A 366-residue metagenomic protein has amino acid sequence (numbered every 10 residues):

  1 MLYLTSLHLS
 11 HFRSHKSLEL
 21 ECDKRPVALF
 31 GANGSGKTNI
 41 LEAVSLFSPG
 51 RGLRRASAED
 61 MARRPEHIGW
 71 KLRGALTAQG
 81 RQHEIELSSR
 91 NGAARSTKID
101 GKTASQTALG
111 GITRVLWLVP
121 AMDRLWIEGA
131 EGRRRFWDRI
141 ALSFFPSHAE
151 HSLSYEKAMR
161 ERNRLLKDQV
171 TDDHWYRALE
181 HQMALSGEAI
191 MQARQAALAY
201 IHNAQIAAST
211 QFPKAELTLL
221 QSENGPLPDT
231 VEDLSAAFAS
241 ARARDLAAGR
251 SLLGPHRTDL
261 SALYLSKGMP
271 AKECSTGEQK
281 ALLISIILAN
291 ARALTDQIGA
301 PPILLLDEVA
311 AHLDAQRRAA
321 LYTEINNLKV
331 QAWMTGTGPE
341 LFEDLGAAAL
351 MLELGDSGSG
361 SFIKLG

Functional and structural regions predicted by a protein language model:
M1-A32, L46, H174-L185, A189-I303 (+4 more regions): Conserved NTPase motor "head" modules and their coupling/switch loops across ABC/AAA+ ATPases, GTPases, and GHKL ATPases
K37: Conserved lysine of the Walker
V44, A349-L352: Conserved short hydrophobic beta-strand within the ABC ATPase nucleotide-binding domain
S45-G132, F136-H148, H202-I206, T230-L234 (+1 more regions): Nucleotide-state sensing region of NTPase/ATPase domains
D123-Q211, E223: An accessory alpha-helical subdomain
D307-V309: Walker B catalytic acidic pair
T335-T337: H-loop/switch region of ABC-family ATPase nucleotide-binding domains
